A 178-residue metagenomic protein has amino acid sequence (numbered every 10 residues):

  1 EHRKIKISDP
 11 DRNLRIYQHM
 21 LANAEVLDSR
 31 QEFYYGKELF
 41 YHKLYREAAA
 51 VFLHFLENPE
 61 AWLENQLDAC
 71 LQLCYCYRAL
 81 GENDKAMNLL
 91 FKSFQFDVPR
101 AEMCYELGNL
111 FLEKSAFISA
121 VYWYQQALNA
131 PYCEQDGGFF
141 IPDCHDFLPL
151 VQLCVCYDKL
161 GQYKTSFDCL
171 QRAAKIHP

Functional and structural regions predicted by a protein language model:
E1-A50, H54, Y75: Catalytic-site signature of metal-activated, phosphate-bearing donor transferases, centered on the GT-A/GT-A-like
P10, Y45-R46, N83, F117 (+1 more regions): TPR-repeat structural position
E25-V26, E60, E64, V98 (+2 more regions): Short coil turns that delineate tetratricopeptide repeat
